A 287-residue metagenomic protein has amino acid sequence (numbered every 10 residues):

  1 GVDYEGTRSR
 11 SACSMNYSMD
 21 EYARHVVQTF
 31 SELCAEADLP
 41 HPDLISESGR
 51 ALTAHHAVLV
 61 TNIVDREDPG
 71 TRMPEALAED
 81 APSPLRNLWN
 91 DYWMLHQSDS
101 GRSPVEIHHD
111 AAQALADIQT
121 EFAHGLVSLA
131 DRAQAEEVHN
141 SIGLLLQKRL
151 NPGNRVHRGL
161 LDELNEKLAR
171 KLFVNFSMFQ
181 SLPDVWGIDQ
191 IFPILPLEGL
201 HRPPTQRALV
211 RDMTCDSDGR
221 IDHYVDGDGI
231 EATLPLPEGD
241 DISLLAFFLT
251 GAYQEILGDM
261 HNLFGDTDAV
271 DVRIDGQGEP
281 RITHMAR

Functional and structural regions predicted by a protein language model:
G1-S11, R50-V58: Active-site-proximal loop/short-helix segments that contain or immediately flank catalytic acid/base residue(s)
E5-D20, P69: Glycine-rich tight-turn/loop motif centered on a GG-T
G6-T7, V27, L39-H41: Gly/Pro-rich turn-and-neighbor structural signature
M19-C34: Alpha-helix-loop-beta-strand connector modules within alpha/beta enzyme cores
A35, L39-R287: Charged (often Lys/Glu-rich) extended helix/loop segments that serve as interaction or gating elements
